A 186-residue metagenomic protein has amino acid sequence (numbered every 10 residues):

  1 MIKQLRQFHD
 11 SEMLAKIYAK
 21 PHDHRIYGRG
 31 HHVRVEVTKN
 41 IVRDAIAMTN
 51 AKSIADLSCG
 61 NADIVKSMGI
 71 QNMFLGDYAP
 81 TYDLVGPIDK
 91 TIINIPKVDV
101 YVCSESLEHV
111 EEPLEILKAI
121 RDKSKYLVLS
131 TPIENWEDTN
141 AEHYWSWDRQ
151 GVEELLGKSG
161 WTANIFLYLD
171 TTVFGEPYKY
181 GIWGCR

Functional and structural regions predicted by a protein language model:
M1-P96, L114-D122, I133, N140-R186: Conserved N-terminal segment of class I S-adenosyl-L-methionine
V102: A conserved beta-strand element that flanks and buttresses the S-adenosyl-L-methionine
S106-H109: Hydrophobic adenine-recognition pocket in adenosine-nucleotide-binding enzymes
K123-L127: Short glycine-dipeptide loop
S130: Alpha/beta-hydrolase-fold catalytic nucleophile elbow
